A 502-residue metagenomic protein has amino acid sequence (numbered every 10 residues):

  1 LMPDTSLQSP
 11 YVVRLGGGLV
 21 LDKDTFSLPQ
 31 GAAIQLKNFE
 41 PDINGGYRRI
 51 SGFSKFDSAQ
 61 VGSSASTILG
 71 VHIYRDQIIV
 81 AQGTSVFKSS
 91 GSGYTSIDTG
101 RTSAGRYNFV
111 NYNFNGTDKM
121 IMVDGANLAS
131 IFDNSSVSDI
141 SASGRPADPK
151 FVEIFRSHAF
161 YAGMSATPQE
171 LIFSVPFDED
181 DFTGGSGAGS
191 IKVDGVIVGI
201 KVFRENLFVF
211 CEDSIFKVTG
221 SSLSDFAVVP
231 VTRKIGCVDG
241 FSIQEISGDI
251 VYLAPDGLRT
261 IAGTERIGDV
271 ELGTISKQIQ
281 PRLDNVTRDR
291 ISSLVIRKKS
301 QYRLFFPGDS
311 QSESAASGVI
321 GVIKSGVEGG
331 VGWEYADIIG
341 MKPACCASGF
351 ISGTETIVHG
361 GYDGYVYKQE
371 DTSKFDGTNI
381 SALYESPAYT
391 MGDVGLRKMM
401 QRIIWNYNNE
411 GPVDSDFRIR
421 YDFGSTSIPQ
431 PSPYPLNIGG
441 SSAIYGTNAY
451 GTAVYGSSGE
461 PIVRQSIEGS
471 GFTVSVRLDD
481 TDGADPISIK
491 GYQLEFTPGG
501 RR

Functional and structural regions predicted by a protein language model:
L1-K119, K234-D249, P255-R502: Beta-sheet repeat architectures centered on beta-propellers
Q60-S66, S135-P149, K192-V193: Surface-exposed ligand/attachment interfaces on beta-rich extracellular proteins
I79-V80, M122, A159-A162, N206-C211 (+1 more regions): Short beta-strand motif characteristic of blades in beta-propeller domains
N108-A142: Hydrophobic or amphipathic alpha-helical targeting/insertion segments
F151-D178: Carboxylate/His-rich catalytic cores and anion/metal-binding grooves
P176-G189: A short, charged helix-loop
L207-T232: Surface-exposed extracellular loop regions of Gram-negative outer-membrane beta-barrel proteins
